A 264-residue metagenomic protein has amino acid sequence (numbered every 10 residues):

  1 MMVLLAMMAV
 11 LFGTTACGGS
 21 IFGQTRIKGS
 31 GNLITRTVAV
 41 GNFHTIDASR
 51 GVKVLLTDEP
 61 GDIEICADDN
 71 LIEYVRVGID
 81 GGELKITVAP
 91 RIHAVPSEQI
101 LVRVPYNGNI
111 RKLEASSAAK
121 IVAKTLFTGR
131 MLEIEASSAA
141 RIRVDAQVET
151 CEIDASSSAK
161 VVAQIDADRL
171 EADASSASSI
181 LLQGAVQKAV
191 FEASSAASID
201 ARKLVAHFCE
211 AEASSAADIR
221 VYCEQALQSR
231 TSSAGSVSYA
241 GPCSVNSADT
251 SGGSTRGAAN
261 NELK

Functional and structural regions predicted by a protein language model:
M1-K264: Intrinsically disordered, low-complexity terminal regions
